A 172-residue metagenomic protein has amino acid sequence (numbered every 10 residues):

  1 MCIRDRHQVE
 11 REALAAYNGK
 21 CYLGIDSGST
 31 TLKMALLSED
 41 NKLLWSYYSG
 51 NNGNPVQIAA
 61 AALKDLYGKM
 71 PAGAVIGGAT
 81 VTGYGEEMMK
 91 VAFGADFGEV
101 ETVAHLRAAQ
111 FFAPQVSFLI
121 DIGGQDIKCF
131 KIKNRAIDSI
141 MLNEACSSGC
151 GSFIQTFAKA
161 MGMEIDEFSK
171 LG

Functional and structural regions predicted by a protein language model:
M1-D5: Conserved small/polar residues in nucleotide/adenosyl-binding loops
E12-D40, L44, V116-K133: Gly/Thr-rich phosphate-binding beta-strand-loop-beta motif of the actin/hexokinase/Hsp70
I25-D65, I140, E144: Short glycine-rich, Thr/Ser-proximal phosphate-binding strand/loop in the N-terminal lobe of ATP-dependent enzymes
L36-S38, A59, M88-G94, K128-R135 (+3 more regions): Short acidic, glycine/serine/threonine-rich loops at helix termini
W45-N51, M70-T102, K131, D138-S139: Short beta-strand-loop/turn "lid" adjacent to the catalytic site in phosphate-handling enzymes
N51-V56, A136-L171: Glycine-rich phosphate-binding loop plus the immediately following alpha-helix
D65-K69, G73, F112, V116-L119 (+2 more regions): Change "in soluble alpha/beta enzymes" to "in soluble alpha/beta proteins
F93-V103, R107-A113, F118, I122-K128 (+1 more regions): Active-site phosphate-binding/coordination module
